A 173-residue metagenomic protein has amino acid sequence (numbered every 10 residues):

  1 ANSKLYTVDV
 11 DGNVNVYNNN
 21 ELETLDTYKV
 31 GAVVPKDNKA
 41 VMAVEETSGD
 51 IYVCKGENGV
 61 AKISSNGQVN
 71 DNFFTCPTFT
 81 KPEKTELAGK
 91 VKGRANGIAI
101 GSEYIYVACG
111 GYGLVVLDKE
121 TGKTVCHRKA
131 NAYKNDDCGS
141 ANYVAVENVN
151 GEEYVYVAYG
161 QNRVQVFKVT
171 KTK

Functional and structural regions predicted by a protein language model:
K4-T7, D50-V53, Y104-V107, Y154-V157: Conserved beta-propeller blade signature
D11-V14, E57-V60, G111-L114, Q161-V164: Loop/turn residues immediately N-terminal
N18-L22, S64-Q68, D118-G122, V169-T172: Short loop/turn segments that connect beta-strands within beta-propeller blades
D26-P35, N72-K90, R128-D137: Surface-exposed loop and turn segments in beta-propeller and other repeat-based domains that flank or scaffold
D37-A40, R94, S140: Beta-rich catalytic cores
M42-V44, I98, V144-V146: Hydrophobic core register within WD40 beta-propeller blades
G89-V116: Loop/turn-rich, solvent-exposed surfaces of beta-rich toroidal or solenoidal domains
G139-K173: Blade-level signature of beta-propeller repeat domains, shared across WD40, Kelch, NHL, RCC1 and BNR/Asp-box propellers
